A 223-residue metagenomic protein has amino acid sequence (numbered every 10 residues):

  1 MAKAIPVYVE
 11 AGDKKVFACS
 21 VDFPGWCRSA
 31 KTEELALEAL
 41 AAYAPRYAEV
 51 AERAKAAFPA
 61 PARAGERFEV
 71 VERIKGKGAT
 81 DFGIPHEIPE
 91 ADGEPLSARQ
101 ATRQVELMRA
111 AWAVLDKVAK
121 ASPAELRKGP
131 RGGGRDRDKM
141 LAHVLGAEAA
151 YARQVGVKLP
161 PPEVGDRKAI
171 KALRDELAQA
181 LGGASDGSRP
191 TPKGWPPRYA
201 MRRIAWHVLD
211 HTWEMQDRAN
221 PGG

Functional and structural regions predicted by a protein language model:
K3, P45-Q100: Short, charged, surface-exposed hinge/linker loops at domain edges that act as mobile lids or interdomain connectors
V7, G12-E33, L37-A56, V105 (+3 more regions): Short, contiguous alpha-helical
V7-V9, H86-E87, A111-A113, G183: Short, flexible segments with low predicted structural confidence
K15-V16, G83, E87, E94 (+4 more regions): Generic signal for short, ordered secondary-structure residues within or immediately flanking folded domains
A36, S97-A101, R167-Q179: Short secondary-structure transition/capping segments
A101-M108: Short acidic-aromatic active-site loops that bind/stabilize oxyanions
A110-V118, A172-Q179: Amphipathic alpha-helical packing segments from all-alpha helical-bundle domains
Q179-S188: Transmembrane alpha-helical segments of integral membrane proteins
